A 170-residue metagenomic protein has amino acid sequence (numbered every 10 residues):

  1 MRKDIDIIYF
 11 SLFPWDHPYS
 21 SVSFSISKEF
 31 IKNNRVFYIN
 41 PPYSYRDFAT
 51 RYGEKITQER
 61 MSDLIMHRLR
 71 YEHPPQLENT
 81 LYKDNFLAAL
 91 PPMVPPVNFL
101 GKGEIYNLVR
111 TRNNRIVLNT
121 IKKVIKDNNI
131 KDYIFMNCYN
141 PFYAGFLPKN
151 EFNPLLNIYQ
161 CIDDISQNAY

Functional and structural regions predicted by a protein language model:
M1-E72: N-terminal subdomain of nucleotide-sugar transferases
I7, I134-N137, K149-S166: Active-site proximal beta-strand in glycosyltransferases
F10, I26, L77-T80, P154: A structural signal for the main folded, soluble domain(s) of proteins
F13-D16, P42-R46, M93-P96, Y139-A144 (+1 more regions): Short, solvent-exposed loop/turn segments at secondary-structure junctions
F24-K28, I121-I125, A144-K149: Short amphipathic alpha-helical segments and helix-helix/interface helices
I31-V36, K131, P154-L155: A generic structural motif
R51-N129: A conserved catalytic-core segment of Leloir-type glycosyltransferases
N113-V117, Y133-F152: An aromatic- and histidine-rich active-site surface loop
